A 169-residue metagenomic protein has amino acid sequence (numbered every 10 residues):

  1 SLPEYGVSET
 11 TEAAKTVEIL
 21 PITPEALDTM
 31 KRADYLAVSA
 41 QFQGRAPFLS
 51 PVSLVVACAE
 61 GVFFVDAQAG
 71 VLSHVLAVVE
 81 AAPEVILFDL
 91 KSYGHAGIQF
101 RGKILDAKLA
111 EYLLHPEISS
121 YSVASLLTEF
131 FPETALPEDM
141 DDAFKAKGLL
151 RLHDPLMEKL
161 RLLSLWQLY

Functional and structural regions predicted by a protein language model:
S1, A33, V78-A82, D89 (+4 more regions): Generic, well-ordered alpha-helical scaffold segments in large soluble proteins
S1-P83: Long, highly charged low-complexity segments
S1-T11, Q99, L126, L136-Y169: Mixed-charge, glycine-rich, non-catalytic linkers/tails in nucleic-acid processing enzymes
E18-I22, A46, A67, E84-I86 (+3 more regions): Catalytic cores of large soluble enzymes that bind and process phosphate-bearing ligands
A37, P83-K91, W166-Y169: Short glycine-rich phosphate-binding loop at a beta-alpha junction
F64, I104-K145: Short alpha-helix plus adjacent loop in nuclease-associated cores
Y93-G97, Y121-S122: Switch/connector loops and helix/strand junctions flanking conserved nucleotide-binding motifs in nucleotide-processing
